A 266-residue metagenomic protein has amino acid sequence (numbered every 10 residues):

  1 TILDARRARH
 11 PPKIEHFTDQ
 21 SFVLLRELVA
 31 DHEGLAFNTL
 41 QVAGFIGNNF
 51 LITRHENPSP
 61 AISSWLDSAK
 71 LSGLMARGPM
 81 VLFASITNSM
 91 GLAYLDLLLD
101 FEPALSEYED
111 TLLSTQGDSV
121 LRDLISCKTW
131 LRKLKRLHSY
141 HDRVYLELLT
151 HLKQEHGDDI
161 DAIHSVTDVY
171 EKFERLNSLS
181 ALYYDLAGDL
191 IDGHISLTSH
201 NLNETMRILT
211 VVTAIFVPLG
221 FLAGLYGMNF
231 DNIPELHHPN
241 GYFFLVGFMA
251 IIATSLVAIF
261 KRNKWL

Functional and structural regions predicted by a protein language model:
T1-G157, K172-L182, W265-L266: Peripheral, non-transmembrane regulatory/ligand-interaction domains of membrane transport proteins
E171-L266: Hydrophobic alpha-helical transmembrane segments and their immediately adjacent juxtamembrane loops
